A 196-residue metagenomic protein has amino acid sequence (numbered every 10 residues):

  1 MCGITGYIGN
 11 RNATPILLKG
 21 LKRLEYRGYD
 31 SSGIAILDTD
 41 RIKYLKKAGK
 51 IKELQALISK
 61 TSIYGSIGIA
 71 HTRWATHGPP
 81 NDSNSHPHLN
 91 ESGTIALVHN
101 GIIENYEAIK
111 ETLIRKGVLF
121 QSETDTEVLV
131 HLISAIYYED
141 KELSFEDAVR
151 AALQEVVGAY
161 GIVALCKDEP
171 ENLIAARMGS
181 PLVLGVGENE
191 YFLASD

Functional and structural regions predicted by a protein language model:
M1-D196: Conserved short alpha-helical segments that host acidic/polar catalytic motifs at enzyme active sites
